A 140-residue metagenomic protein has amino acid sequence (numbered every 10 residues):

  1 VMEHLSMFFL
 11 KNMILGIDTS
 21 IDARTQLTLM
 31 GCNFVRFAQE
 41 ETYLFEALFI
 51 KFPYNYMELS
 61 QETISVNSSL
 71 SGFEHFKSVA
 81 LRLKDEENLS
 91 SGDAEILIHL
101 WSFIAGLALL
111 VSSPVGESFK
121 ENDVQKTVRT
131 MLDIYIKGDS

Functional and structural regions predicted by a protein language model:
V1-G16, L29-R36, A47, K51 (+3 more regions): Alpha-helical structural segments
M2, V79, G106-L107: Alpha-helical transmembrane segments of multipass membrane proteins
F8-T19, F103-L110: Solvent-exposed, amphipathic alpha-helical segments
I14, L59-E86, A94-I98, K126-D133: Amphipathic alpha-helical packing segments from all-alpha helical-bundle domains
I17-R24, S90-S91, V115-E121: Short, surface-exposed loop/turn segments at secondary-structure junctions
T28, C32, D93-W101: Short, well-structured alpha-helical segments
F37-E40, L100-F119, I134-S140: Amphipathic C-terminal alpha-helical segment
E40-L59, L109-E117: Amphipathic alpha-helical segments used for helix-helix packing
